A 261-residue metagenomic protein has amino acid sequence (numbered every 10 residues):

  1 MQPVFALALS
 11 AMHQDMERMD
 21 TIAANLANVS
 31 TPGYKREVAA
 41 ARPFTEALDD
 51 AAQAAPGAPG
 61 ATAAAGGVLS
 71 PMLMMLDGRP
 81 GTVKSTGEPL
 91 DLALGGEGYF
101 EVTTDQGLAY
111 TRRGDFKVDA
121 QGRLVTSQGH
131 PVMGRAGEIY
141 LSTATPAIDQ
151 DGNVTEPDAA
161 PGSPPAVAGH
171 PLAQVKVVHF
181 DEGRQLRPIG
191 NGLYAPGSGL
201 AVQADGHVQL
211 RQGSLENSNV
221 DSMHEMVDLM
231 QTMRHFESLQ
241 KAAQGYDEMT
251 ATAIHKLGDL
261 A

Functional and structural regions predicted by a protein language model:
M1-A261: Amphipathic alpha-helical polymerization modules
